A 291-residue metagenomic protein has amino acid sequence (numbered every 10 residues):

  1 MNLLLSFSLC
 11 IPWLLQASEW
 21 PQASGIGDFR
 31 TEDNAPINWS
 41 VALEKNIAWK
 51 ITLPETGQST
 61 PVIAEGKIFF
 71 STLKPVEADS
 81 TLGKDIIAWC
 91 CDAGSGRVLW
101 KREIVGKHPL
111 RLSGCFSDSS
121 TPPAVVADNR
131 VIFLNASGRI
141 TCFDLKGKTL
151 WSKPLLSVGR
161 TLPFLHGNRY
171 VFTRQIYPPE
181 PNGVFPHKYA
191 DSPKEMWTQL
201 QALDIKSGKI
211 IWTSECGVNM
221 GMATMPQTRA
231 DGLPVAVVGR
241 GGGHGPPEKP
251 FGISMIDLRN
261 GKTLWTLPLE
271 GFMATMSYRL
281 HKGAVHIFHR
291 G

Functional and structural regions predicted by a protein language model:
N2-W13: Bacterial N-terminal signal peptides
Q16-G291: Noncatalytic, solvent-exposed loop/strand surfaces of beta-propeller-type extracellular/periplasmic domains
